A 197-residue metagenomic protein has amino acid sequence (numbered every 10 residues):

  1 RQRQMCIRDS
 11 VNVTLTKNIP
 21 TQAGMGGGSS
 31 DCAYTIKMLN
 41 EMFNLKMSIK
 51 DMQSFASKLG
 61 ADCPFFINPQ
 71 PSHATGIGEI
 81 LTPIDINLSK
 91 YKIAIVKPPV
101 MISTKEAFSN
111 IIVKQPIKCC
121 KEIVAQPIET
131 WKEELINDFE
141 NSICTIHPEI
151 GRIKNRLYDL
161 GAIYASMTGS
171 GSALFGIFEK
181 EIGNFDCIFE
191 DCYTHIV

Functional and structural regions predicted by a protein language model:
Q2-I7: Short, small-residue-biased leader/transition segments that mark boundaries at the very start of proteins
R8-N12, M38-S57, K180-F189: Phosphate-handling active-site elements
V11-G24, I163-A165: Short pre-catalytic strand/loop immediately N-terminal to key active-site residues, enriched for Gly-Thr
A23-D51, F65: DPxDG-like acidic metal-binding loop motif
G27-G28, M167-S172: Glycine-rich beta-strand-to-loop/alpha-helix junction loops that act as flexible
L45-P83: Glycine/threonine-rich beta-strand-loop-alpha-helix active-site module that forms ligand/phosphate-binding
N68-Y164, E179-E190, H195-V197: Conserved, helical-rich catalytic subdomain that frames metal- and/or nucleotide-binding sites in enzyme alpha/beta
F175-I177: Short hydrophobic/aromatic beta-strand micro-patches that form the beta-sheet surface supporting nucleotide- or nucleic
